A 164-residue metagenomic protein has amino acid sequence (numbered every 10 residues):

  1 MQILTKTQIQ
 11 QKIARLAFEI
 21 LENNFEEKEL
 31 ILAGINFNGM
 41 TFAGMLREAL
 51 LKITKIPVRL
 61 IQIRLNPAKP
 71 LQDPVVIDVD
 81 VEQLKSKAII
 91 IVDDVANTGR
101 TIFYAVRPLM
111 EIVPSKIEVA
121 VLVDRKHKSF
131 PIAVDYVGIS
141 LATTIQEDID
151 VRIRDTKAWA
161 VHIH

Functional and structural regions predicted by a protein language model:
M1-H164: PRPP-associated nucleotide enzymes
